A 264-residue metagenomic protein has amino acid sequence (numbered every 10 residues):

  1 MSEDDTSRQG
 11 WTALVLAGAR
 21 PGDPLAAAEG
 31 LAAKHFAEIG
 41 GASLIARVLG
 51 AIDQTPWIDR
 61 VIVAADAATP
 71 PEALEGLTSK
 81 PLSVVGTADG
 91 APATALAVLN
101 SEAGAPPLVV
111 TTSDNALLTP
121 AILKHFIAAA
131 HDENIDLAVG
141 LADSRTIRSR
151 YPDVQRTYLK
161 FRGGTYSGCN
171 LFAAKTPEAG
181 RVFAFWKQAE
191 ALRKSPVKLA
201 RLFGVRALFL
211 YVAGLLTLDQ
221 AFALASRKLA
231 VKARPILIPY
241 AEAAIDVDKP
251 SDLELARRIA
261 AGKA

Functional and structural regions predicted by a protein language model:
M1-G30: N-terminal nucleotide-binding beta1-loop-alpha1 segment
E29-V48: Short catalytic helix/loop segments, enriched in acidic residues and glycine and frequently bearing histidine
A51-I58: Short, acidic, metal-binding catalytic loop of nucleotide-sugar glycosyltransferases
A68-L74: Short, charged/polar "capping" segments at the starts of alpha-helices and the immediately preceding loops
E75-L108, L117-L118, K124-H125: Short phosphate-binding loop-to-helix
T111-S113: Active-site acidic Asp-centered loop
T119-R227, I238-E242: Conserved core of the sugar-phosphate nucleotidyltransferase
K249: Short, conserved phosphate/pyrophosphate- and ester-handling motifs at nucleotide-, phospho-/glycolipid
